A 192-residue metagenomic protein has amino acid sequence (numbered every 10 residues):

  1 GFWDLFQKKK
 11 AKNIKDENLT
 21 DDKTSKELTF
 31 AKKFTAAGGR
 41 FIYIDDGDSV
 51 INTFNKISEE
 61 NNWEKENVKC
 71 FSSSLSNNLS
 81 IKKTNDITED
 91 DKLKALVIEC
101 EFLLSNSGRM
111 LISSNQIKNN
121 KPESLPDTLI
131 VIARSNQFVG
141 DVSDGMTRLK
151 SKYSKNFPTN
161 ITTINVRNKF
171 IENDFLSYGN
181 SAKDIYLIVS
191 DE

Functional and structural regions predicted by a protein language model:
G1-E192: The feature marks the mature, well-folded catalytic cores of soluble enzymes
